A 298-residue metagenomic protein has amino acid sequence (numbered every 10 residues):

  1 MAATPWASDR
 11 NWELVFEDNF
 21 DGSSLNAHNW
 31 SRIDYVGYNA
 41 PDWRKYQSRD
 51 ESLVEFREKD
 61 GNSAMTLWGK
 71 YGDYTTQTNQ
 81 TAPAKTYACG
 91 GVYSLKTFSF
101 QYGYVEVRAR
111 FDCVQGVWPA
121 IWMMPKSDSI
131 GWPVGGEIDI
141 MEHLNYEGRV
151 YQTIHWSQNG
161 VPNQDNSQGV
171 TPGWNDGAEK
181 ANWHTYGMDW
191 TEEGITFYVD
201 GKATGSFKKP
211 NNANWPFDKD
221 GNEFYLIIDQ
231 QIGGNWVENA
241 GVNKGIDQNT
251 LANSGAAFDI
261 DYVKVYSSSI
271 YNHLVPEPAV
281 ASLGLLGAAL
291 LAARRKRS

Functional and structural regions predicted by a protein language model:
M1-A2, L290: Gram-negative bacterial Sec-dependent N-terminal signal peptides
A3-L274: GH16 jelly-roll
P276-R294: A short, hydrophobic C-terminal helix/tail in secreted or cell-surface proteins
R297-S298: C-terminal outer-membrane/trafficking sorting elements
